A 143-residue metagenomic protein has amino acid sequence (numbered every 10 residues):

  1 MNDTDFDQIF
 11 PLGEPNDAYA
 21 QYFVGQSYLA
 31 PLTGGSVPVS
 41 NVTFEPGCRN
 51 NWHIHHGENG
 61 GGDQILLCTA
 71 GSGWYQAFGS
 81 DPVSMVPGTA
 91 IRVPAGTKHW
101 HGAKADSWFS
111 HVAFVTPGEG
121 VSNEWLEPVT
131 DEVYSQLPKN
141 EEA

Functional and structural regions predicted by a protein language model:
M1-S40, N51, S122-A143: A short, N-terminal "cap"/entry segment at the start of jelly-roll beta-barrel domains of the cupin/DSBH fold
G35, E45-G47, C68, F78 (+2 more regions): A short, compositionally biased micro-patch
N41-E45, E58-Y75, F114-P117: Short, conserved beta-strand element in jelly-roll/cupin
N51-H53, Y75-Q76, V93, K98-A105: Short beta-strand His + acidic residue motifs that chelate non-heme Fe in jelly-roll/DSBH and cupin folds
G79-G96: Short acidic-glycine-tyrosine-enriched beta hairpin
R92, D106-W125: A short hydrophobic beta-strand segment most commonly corresponding to one strand of the jelly-roll/cupin
